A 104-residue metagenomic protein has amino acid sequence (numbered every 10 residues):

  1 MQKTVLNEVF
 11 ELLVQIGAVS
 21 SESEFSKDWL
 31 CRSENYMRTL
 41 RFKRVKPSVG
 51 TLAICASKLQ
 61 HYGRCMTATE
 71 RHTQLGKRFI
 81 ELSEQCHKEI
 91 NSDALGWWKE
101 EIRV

Functional and structural regions predicted by a protein language model:
M1-I16: A short, Lys/Arg-rich alpha-helix, primarily the initiator
E8-V9, Y36, C55-K58: A general alpha-helix detector
V19-S21: Residue-level signal for the short linker/turn that defines the boundary of a DNA-recognition helix
F25-S26: Short alpha-helical "recognition helix" segments of helix-turn-helix
W29-K46: Recognition helix of helix-turn-helix/homeodomain-like DNA-binding domains that insert into the DNA major groove
F42-S57: Short, basic-rich loop-to-helix N-cap that marks the start of a DNA-contacting helix
I54-H61, C65-T69: Low-complexity, Ser/Thr/Pro-rich intrinsically disordered linker/stalk segments at domain junctions
T67-V104: Helix-turn-helix/homeodomain-like alpha-helical modules used for DNA recognition and transcription-factor dimerization
